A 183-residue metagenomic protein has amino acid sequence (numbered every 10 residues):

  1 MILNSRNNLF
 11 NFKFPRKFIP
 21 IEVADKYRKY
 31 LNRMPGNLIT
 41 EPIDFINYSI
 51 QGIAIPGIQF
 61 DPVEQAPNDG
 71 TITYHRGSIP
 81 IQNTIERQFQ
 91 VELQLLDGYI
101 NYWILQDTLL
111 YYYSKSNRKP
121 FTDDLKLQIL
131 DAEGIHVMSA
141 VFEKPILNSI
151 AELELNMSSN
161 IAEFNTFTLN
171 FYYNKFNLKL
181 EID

Functional and structural regions predicted by a protein language model:
M1-D183: Glycine-rich, low-complexity intrinsically disordered segments
